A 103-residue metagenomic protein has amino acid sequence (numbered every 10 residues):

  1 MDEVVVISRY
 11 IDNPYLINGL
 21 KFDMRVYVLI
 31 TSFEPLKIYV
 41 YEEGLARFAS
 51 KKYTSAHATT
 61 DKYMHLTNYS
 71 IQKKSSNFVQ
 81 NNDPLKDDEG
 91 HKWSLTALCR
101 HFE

Functional and structural regions predicted by a protein language model:
M1-E103: Catalytic core of tubulin tyrosine ligase-like
